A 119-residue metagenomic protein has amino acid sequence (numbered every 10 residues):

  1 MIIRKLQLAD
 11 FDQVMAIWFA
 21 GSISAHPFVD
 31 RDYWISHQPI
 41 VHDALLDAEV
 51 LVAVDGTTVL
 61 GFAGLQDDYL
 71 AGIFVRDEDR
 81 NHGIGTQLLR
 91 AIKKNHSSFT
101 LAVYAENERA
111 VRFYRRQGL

Functional and structural regions predicted by a protein language model:
M1-A9: Conserved N-terminal entry element of GNAT/NAT acetyltransferase domains
F11, M15-H42: Conserved GNAT-fold acetyl-CoA-binding loop/helix
A48-G61: Conserved beta-hairpin
L51, A63, D68, I73: Conserved GNAT-family N-acetyltransferase fold
Y69-R80, V103-Y104: A short, internal acetyl-CoA/4′-phosphopantetheine-binding micro-motif in the GNAT/acyltransferase core
N81-K94, V111-R116: Conserved acetyl-CoA-binding loop-helix of GNAT-fold acetyltransferases
K94-E106: Conserved GNAT acetyl-CoA-binding A-motif
